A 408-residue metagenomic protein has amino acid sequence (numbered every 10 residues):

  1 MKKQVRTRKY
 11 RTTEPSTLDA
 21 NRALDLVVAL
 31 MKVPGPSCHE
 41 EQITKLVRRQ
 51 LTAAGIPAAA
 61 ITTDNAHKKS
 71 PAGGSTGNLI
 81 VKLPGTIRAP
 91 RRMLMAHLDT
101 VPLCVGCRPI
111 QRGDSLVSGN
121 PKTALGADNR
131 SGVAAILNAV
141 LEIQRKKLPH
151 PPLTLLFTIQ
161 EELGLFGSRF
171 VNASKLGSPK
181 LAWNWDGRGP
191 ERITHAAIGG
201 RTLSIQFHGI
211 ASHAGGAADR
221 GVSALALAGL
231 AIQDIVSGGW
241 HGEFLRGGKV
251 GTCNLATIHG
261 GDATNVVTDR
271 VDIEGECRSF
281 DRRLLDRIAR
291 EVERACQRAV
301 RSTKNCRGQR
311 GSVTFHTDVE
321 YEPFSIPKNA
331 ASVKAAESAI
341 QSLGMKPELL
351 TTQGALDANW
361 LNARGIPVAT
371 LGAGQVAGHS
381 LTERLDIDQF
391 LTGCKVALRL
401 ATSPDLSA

Functional and structural regions predicted by a protein language model:
K2-R11, A58, L225-A408: Metal-dependent amide/peptide-bond hydrolase catalytic core, centered on the "pita-bread" metallohydrolase fold
V5-E41, V319, V376-S380: N-terminal capping segment at the start of a domain
T44, Q50, H67, A72-F157 (+3 more regions): Active-site metal-coordination/substrate-binding segment of hydrolases, especially metallo-dependent peptidases
D99-S115, T194-F207, E337-S338, A369-T370: Acidic-glycine-rich active-site phosphate/pyrophosphate-binding loop
Q111-T123, H208-S212, L343-G344, Q375-H379: Glycine/charged-rich beta-loop-alpha catalytic/anionic-binding loops adjacent to active sites
P121-G200, F244-R246, T252-L255, T264-N265 (+1 more regions): Acidic/histidine-rich catalytic neighborhood of metal-dependent amide-processing enzymes
N184-A217, G221-A226, L230-A231: Phosphate/diphosphate-binding glycine-rich loops and adjacent basic-rich segments that engage nucleotide
